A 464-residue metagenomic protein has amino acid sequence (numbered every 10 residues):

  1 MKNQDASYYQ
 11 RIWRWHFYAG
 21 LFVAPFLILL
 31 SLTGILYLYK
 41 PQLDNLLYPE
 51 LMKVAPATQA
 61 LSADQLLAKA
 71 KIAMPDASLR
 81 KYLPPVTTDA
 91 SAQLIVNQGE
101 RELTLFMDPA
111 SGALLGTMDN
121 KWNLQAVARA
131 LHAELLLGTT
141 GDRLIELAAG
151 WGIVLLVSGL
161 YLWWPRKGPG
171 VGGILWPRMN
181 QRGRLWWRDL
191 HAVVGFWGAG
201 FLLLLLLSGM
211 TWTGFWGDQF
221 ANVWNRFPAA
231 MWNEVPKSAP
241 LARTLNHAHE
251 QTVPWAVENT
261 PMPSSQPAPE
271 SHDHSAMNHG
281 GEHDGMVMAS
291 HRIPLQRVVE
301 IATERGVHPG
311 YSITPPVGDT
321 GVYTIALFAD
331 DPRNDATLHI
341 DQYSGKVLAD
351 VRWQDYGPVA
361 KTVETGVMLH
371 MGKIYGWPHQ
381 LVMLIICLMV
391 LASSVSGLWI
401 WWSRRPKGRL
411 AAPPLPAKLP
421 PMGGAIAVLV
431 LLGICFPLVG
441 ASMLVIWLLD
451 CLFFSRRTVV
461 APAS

Functional and structural regions predicted by a protein language model:
M1-S464: Conserved histidines in hydrophobic membrane contexts and catalytic metal-binding motifs
